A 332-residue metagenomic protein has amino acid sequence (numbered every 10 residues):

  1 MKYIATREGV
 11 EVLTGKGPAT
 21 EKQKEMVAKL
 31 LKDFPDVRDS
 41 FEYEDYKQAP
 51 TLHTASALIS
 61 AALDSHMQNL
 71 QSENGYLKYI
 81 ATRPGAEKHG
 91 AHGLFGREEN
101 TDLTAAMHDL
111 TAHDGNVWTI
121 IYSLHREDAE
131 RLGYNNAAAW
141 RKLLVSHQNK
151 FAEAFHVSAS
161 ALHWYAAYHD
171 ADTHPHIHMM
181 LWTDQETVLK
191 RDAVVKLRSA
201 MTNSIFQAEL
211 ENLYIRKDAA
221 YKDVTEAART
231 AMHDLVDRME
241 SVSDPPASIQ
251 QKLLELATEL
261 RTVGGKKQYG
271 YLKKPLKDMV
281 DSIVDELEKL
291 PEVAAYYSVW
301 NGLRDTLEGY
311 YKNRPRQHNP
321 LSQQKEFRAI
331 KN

Functional and structural regions predicted by a protein language model:
M1-P175, M179-N332: N-terminal nicking endonuclease/strand-transfer module with a His-rich metal-binding environment and a catalytic Tyr
